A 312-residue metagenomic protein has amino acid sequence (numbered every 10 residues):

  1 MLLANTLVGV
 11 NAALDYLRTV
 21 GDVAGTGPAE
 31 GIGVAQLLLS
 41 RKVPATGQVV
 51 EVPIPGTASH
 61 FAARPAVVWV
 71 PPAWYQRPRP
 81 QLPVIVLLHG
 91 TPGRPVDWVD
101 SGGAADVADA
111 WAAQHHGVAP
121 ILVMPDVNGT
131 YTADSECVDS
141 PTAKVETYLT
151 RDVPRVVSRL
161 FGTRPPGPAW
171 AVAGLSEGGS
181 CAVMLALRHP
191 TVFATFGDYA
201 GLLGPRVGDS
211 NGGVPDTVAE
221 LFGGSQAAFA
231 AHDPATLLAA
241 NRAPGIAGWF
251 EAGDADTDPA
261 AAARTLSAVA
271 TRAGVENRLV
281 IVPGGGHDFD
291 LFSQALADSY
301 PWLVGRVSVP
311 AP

Functional and structural regions predicted by a protein language model:
M1-P312: Non-catalytic cap/lid and distal C-terminal segments of serine-dependent acyl enzymes
